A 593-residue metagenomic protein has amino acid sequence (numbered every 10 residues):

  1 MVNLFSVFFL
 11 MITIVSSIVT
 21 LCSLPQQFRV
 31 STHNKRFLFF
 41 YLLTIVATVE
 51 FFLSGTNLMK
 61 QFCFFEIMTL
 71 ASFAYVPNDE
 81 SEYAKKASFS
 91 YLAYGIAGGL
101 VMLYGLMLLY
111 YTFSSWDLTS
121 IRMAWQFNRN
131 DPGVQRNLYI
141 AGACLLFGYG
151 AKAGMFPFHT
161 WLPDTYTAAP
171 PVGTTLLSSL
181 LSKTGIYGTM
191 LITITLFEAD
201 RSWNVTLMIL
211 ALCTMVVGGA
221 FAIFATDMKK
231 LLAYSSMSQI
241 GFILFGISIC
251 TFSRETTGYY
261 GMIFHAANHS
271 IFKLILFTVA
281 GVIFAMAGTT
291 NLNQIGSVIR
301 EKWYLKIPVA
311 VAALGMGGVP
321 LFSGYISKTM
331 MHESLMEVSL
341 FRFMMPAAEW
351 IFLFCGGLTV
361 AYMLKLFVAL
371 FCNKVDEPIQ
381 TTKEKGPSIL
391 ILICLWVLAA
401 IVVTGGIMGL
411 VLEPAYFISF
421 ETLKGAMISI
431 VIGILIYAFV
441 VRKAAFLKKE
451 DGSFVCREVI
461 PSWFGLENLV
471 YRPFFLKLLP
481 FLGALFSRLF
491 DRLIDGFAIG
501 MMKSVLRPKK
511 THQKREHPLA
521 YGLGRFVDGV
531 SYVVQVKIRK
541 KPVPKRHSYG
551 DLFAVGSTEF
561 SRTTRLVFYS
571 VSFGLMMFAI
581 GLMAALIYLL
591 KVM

Functional and structural regions predicted by a protein language model:
M1-F40, S114-P132, L489, L493 (+1 more regions): Transmembrane helix-loop-helix hairpins at membrane boundaries of multipass inner-membrane proteins
F9-L10, N204-M208, H265, E421-V431: Alpha-helical transmembrane segments of polytopic membrane proteins
V19-T32, R36, V46-Q61, A71-K383 (+1 more regions): Hydrophobic transmembrane alpha-helices and their helix-loop junctions in integral membrane proteins
G154-T160, N291, L321-F322, K328 (+4 more regions): Juxtamembrane/interfacial segments flanking transmembrane helices
R201, F252, L410-L423: Extracellular/periplasmic helix-loop-helix junctions in multi-pass membrane proteins
Q380, I391-A399, F417-G581: Membrane-interface and transmembrane segments of multi-pass membrane proteins
M583-M593: Juxtamembrane boundary at the C-terminal end of a transmembrane helix
